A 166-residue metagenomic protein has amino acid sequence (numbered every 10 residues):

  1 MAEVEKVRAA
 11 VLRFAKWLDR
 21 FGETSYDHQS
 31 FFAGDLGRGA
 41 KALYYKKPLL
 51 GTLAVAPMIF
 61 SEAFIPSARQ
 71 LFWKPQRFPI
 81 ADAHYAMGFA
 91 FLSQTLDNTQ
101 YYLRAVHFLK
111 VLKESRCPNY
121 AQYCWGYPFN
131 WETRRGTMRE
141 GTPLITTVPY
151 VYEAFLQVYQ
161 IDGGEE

Functional and structural regions predicted by a protein language model:
M1-E166: Glycan-recognition and catalytic cores of secretory/periplasmic carbohydrate-active enzymes
